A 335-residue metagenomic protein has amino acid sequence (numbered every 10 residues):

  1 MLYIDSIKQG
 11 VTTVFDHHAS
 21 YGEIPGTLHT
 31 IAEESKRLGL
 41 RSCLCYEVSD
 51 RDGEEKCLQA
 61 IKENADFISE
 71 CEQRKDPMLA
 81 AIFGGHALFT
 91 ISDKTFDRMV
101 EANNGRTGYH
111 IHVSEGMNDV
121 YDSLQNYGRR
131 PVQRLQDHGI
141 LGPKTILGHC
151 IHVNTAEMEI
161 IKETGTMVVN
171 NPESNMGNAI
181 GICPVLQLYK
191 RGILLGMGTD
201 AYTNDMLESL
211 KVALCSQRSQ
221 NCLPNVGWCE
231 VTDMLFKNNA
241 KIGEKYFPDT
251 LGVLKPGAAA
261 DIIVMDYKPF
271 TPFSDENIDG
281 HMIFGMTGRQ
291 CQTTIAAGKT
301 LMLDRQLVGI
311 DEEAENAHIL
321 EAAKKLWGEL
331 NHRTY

Functional and structural regions predicted by a protein language model:
M1-G22: Hydrophobic alpha-helical hairpins/lids featuring a short glycine-rich hinge
G10, S35, F83, H112 (+9 more regions): Divalent metal-coordination and catalytic microenvironments
H18-I151: Metal-coordinating catalytic core of metallo-dependent amide/deamination hydrolases
G39-R41, A102-G108, I140-P143, I160-V169 (+2 more regions): Glycine-enriched alpha-helix->loop->beta-strand junction motifs that scaffold or abut catalytic
E115-G139, P143-T166, S174-L186, T203-S209: Catalytic core of soluble alpha/beta enzymes
D137-I140, K144, P184-P269, I283-T287: His/Asp/Glu-enriched, well-ordered alpha-helical/loop segment that forms or immediately abuts the divalent-metal
L235-Y335: Active-site microenvironment of metallo-dependent hydrolases
